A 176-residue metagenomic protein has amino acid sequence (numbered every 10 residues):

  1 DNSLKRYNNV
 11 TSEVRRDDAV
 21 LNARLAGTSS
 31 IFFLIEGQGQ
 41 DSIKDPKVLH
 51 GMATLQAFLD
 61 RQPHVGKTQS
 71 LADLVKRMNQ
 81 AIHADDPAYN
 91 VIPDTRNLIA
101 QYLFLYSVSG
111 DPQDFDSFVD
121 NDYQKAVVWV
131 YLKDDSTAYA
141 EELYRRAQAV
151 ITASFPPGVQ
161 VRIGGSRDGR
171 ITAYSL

Functional and structural regions predicted by a protein language model:
D1-L176: Extracytoplasmic
